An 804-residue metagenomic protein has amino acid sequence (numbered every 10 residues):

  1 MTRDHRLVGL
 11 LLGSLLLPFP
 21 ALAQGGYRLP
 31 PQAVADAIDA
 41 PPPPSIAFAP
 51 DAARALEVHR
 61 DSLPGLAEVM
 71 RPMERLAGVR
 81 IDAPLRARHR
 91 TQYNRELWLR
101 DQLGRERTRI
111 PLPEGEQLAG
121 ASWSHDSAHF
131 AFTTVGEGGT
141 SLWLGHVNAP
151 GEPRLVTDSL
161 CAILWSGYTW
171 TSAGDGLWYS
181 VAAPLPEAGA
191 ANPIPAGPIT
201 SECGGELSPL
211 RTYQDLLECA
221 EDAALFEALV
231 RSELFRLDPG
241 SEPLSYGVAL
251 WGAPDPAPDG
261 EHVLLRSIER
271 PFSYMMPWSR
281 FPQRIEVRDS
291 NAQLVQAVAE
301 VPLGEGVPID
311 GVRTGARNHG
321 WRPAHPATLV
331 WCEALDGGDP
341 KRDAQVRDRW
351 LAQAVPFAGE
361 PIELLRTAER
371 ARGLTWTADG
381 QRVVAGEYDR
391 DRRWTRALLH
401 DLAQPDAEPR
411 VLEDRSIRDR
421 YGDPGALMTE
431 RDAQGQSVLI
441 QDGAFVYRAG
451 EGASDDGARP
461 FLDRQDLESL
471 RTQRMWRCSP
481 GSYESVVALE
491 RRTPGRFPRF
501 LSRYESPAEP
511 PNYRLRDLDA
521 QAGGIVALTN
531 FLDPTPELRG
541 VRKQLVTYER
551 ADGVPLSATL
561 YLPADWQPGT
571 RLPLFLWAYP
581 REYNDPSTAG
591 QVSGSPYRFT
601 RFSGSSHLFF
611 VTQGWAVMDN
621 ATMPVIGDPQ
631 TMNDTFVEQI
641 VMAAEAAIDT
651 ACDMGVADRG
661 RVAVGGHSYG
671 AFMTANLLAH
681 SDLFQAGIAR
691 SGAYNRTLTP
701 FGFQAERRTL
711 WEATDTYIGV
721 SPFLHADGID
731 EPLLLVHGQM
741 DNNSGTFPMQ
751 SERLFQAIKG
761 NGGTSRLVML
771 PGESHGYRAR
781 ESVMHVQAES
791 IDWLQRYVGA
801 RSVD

Functional and structural regions predicted by a protein language model:
M1-L10: Bacterial N-terminal signal peptides that target proteins for export
G9-F19: Bacterial N-terminal signal peptides
A23-G540, P555, G590-Q591: Beta-propeller folds
T91-N94, Q102, S587, G594-D804: Active-site-proximal cap/loop segments of hydrolase catalytic domains
G145, S180, R266, R288 (+19 more regions): Generic beta-strand/beta-sheet core signal
P150, R288-Q293, P356-F357, D389-R392 (+9 more regions): Secondary-structure transition/capping motifs at alpha-helix termini and the adjoining loop/turn into the next element
A527-T570: N-terminal cap/lid segment of alpha/beta-hydrolase-fold proteins
W566-T570, F575-P596: Short, surface-exposed "cap/lid" segments of acyl-processing enzymes
